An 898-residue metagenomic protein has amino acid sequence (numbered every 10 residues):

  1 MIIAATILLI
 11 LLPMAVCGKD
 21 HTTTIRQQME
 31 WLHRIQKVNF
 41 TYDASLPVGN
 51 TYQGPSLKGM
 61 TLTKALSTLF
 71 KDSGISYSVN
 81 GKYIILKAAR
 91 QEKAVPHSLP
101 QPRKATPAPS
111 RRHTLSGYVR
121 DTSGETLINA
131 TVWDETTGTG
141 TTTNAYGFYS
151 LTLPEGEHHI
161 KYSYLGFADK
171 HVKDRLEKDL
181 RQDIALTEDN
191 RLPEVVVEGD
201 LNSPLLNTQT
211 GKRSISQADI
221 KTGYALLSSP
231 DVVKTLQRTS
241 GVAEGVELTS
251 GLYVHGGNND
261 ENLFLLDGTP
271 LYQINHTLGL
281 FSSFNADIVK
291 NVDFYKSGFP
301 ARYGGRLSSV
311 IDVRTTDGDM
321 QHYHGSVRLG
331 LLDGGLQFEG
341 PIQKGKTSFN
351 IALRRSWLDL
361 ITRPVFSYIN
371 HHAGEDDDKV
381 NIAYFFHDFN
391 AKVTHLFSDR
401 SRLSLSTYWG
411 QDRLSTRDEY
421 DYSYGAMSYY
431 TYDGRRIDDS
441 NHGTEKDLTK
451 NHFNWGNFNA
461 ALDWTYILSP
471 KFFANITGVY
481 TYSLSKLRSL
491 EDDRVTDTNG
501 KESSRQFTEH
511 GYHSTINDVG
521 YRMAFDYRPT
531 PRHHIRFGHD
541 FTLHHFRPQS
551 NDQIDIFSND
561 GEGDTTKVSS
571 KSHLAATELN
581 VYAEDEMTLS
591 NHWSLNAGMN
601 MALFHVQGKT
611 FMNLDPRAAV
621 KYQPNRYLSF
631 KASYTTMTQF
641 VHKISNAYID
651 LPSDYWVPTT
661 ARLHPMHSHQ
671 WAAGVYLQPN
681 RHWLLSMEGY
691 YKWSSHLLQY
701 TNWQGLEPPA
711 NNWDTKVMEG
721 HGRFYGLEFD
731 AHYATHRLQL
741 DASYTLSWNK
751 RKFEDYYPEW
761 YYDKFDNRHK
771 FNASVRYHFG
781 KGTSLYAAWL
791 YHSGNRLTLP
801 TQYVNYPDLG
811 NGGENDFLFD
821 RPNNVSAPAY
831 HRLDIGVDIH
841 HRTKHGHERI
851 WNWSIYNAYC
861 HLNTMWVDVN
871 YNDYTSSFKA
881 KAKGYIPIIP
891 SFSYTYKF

Functional and structural regions predicted by a protein language model:
M29-Q36, S73, I84-E125, A130-E135 (+5 more regions): Short, acidic, small-residue-rich periplasmic hinge/interaction motif at the N-terminus of Gram-negative outer-membrane
R120, T142, G166-A168, R175 (+5 more regions): Periplasmic N-terminal accessory/gating domains of Gram-negative outer-membrane beta-barrel systems
T137-F148: Short, acidic Ser/Thr/Gly-rich low-complexity loop/linker segments typical of extracellular and cell-surface proteins
L332-R355, H371-R417, H452-Y480, I535: Transmembrane beta-barrel wall of Gram-negative outer-membrane proteins
L360-I361, G782, Y791-G813, Y830-F898: C-terminal beta-signal and adjacent terminal beta-strands/loops of Gram-negative outer-membrane beta-barrel proteins
L484, D552-Q553, R626-W671, Y691-D714 (+2 more regions): Surface-exposed extracellular loop regions of Gram-negative outer-membrane beta-barrel proteins, predominantly
D518-G520, S569-L574, N580, T660 (+5 more regions): Outer membrane beta-barrel strand-and-loop segments of large Gram-negative receptors, especially TonB-dependent
Y691-W693, W713-L799, T895: Gram-negative outer-membrane beta-barrel transporters
